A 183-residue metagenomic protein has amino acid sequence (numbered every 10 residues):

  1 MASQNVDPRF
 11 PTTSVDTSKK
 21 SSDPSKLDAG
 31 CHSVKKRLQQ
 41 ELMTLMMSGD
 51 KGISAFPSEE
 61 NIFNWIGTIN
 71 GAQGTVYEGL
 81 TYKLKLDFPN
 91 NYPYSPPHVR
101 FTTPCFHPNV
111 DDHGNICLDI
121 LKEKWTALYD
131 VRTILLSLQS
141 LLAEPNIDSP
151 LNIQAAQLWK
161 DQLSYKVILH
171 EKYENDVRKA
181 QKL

Functional and structural regions predicted by a protein language model:
M1-L183: UBC/E2-like fold recognition across ubiquitin and ubiquitin-like conjugation systems, capturing catalytically active
